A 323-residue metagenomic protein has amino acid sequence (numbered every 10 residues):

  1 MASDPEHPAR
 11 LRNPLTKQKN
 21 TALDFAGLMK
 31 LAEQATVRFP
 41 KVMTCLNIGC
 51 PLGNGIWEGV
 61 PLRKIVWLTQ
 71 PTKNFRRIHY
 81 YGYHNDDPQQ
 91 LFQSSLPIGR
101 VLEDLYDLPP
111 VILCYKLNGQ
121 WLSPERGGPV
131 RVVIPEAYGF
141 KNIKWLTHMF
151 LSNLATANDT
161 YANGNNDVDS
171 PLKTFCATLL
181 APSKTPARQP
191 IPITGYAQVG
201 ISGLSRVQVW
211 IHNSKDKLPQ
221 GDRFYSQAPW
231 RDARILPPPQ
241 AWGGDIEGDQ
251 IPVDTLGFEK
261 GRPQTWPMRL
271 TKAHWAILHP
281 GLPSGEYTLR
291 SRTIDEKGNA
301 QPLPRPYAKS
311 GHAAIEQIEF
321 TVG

Functional and structural regions predicted by a protein language model:
M1-G323: Structured, non-membrane catalytic/scaffold regions adjacent to prosthetic-group chemistry
